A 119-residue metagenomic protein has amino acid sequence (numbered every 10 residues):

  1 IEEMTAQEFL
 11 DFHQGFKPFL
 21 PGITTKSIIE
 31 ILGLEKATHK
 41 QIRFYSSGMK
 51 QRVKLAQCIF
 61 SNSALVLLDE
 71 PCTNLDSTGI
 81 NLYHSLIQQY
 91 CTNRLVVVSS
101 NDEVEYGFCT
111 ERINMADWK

Functional and structural regions predicted by a protein language model:
E2-P18: Q-loop/switch helix immediately C-terminal to the Walker
D11, G22-A37: Conserved ABC ATPase "signature" region
Q41-K50: Conserved ABC ATPase signature
L55: Hydrophobic anchor residue at the start of the ABC signature
L65-L67: Walker B motif beta-strand of ABC-family P-loop ATPases
D69, L75-D76: ABC-family nucleotide-binding domains
L86-Y106: Conserved catalytic loops of ABC-family nucleotide-binding domains
